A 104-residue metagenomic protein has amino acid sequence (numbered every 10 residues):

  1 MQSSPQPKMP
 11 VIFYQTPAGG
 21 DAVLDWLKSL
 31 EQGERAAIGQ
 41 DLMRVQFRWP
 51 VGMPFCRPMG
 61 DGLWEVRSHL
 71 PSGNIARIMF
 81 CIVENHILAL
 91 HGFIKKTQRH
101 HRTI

Functional and structural regions predicted by a protein language model:
M1-I75, E84-I87, F93-I104: Basic, Lys/Arg-enriched alpha-helical interface segments
I78-M79: Hydrophobic/aromatic beta-strand elements that line small-molecule binding cavities or substrate pockets in beta-rich
